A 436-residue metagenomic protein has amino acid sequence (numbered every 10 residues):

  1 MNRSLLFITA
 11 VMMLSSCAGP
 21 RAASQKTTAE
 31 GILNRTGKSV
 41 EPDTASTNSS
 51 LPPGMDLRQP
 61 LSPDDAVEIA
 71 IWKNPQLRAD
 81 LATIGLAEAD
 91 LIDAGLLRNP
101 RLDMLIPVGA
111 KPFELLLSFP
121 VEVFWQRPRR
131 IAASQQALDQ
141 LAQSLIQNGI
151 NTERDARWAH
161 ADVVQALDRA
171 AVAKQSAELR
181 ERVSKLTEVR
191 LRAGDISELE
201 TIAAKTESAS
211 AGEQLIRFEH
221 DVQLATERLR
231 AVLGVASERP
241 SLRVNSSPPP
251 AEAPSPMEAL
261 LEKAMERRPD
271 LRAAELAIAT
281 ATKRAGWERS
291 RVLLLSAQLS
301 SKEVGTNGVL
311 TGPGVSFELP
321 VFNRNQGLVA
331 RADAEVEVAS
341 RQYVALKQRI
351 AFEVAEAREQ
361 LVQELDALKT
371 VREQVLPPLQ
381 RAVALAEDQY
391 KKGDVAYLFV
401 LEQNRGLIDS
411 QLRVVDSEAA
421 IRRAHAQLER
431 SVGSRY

Functional and structural regions predicted by a protein language model:
M1-W72, E219-K263, E429-Y436: Terminal intrinsically disordered/low-complexity segments used for targeting and assembly
A18-T36, E68-V123, T226-V235, L261-G327 (+5 more regions): A small-residue-enriched
D56, P63-I71, A133, I196 (+5 more regions): Amphipathic alpha-helical coiled-coil scaffold segments and their short linker/junction regions
L81, Q135, E198-T206, Y397-R405: Short, charged, amphipathic alpha-helical segments
P128, E198, G308-L310, R324-Q326 (+1 more regions): Outer-membrane beta-barrel proteins
Q143, Q147-K263, A357-Q360, E364 (+2 more regions): Periplasmic alpha-helical coiled-coil/stalk elements that build and connect Gram-negative outer-membrane
E181, S210-S237, Q342, K347 (+2 more regions): Short segments within alpha-helical structural elements
